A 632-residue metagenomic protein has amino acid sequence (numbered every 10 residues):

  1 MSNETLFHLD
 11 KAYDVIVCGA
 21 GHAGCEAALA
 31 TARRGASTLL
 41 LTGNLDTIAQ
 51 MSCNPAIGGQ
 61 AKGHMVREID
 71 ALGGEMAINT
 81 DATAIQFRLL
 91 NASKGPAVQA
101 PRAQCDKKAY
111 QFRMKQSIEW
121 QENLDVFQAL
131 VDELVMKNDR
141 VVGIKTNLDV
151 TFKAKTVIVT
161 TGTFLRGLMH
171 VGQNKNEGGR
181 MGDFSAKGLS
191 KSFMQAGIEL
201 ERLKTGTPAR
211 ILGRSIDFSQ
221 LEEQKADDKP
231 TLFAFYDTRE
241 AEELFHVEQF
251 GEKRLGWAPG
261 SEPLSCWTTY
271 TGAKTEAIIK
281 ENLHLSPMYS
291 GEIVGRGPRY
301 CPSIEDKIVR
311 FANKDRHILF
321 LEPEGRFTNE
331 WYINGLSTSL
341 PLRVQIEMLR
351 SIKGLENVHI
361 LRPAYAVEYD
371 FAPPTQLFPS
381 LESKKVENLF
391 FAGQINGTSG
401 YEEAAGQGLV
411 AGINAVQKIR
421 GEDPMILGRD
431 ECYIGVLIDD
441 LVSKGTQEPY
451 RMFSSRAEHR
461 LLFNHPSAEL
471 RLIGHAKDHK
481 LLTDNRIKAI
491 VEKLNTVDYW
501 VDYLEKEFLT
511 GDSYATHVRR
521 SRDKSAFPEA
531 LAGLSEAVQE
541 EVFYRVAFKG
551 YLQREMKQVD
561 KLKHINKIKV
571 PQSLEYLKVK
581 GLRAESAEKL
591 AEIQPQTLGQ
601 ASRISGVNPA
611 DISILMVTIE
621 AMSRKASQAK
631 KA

Functional and structural regions predicted by a protein language model:
L9-A23: Beta1/beta-strand and adjacent pyrophosphate-binding region of the FAD-binding site in flavoprotein oxidoreductases
K11-Y13, N147-T156: Core beta-strand elements of the Rossmann-like FAD/NAD(P) dinucleotide-binding domain in flavoenzyme oxidoreductases
C18, T151-G162: Short hydrophobic core segments
L29-E133, L148, T160-R180, F184 (+5 more regions): Conserved N-terminal/central alpha/beta ligand/cofactor-binding core
N44, K191-I346, S443-S513: An anion/pyrophosphate-binding glycine-rich loop and adjacent beta-alpha core in soluble alpha-beta enzymes
V135-T151: Conserved beta-strand-loop-beta-strand element in the redox core of flavoprotein oxidoreductases
E305, F320, R326, W331-T398 (+3 more regions): A glycine-rich dinucleotide-binding beta-alpha-beta segment and adjacent secondary-structure elements that constitute
R456, L462, A468, I473-S613 (+2 more regions): Extended, charge-enriched "interface" segments that sit outside catalytic cores
